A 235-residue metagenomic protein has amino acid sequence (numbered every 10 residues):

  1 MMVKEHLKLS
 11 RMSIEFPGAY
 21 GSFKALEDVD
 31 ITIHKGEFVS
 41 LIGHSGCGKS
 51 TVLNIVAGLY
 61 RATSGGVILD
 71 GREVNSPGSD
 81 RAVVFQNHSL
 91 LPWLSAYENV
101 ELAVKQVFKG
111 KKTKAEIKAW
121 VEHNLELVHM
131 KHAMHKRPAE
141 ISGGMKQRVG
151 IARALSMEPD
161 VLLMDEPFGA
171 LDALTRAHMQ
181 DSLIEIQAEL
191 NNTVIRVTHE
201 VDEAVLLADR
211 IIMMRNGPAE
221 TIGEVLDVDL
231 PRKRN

Functional and structural regions predicted by a protein language model:
M2-H6, E15-D28: A short, flexible loop at the N-terminus of ABC-type nucleotide-binding domains that lies
I42-H44: The feature captures the beta-strand-to-loop junction immediately N-terminal to the Walker
A57: Helix-to-loop junction immediately C-terminal to a conserved catalytic motif
G65-P77, T113: Conserved ABC transporter NBD signature motif
L94-A103: Short coil-to-helix segment of the ABC ATPase nucleotide-binding domain corresponding to the Q-loop/switch region
K105-F108, K112-A133, E185: Conserved ABC ATPase "signature" region
K136-A139, M157: Conserved signature/switch motifs of ABC ATPase nucleotide-binding domains
N191-V197: Conserved H-loop
